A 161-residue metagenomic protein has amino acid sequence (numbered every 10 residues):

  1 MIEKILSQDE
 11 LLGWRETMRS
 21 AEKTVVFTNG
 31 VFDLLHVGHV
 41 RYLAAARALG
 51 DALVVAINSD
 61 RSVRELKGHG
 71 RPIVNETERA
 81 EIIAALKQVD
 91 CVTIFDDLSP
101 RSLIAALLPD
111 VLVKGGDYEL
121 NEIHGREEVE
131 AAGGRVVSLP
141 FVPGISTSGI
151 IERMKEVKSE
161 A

Functional and structural regions predicted by a protein language model:
M1-A161: Nucleotidyltransferase catalytic core that binds NTPs
